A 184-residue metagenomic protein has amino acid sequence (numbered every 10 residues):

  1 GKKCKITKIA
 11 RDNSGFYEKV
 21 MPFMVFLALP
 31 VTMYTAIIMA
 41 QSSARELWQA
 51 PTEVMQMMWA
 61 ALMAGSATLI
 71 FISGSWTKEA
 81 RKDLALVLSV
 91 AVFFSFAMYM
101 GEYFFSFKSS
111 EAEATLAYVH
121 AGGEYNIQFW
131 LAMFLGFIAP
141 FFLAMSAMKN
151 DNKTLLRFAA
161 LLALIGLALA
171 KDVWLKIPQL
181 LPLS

Functional and structural regions predicted by a protein language model:
K2-N152, L156-A159, I165-G166: Long, contiguous internal "core" modules enriched in hydrophobic/ aromatic residues
A168-S184: Juxtamembrane boundary at the C-terminal end of a transmembrane helix
